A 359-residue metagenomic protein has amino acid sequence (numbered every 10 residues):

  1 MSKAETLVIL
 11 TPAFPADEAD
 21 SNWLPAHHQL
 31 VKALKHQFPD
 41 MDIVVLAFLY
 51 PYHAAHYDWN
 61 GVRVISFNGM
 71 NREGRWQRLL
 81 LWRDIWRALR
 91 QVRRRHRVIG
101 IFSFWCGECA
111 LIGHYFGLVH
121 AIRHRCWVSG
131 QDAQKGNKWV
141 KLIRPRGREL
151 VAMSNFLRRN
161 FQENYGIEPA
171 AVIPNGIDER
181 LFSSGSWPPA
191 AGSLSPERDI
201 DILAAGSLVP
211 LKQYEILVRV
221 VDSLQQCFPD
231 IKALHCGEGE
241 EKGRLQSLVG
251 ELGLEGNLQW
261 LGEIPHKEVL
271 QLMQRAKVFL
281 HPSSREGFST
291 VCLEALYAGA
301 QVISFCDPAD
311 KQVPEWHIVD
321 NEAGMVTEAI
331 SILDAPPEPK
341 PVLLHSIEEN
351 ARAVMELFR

Functional and structural regions predicted by a protein language model:
M1-Y52: N-terminal subdomain of nucleotide-sugar transferases
V8-L10, L194-K212, V218-V221, Q225 (+1 more regions): Conserved donor-binding/catalytic core segment of Leloir-type glycosyltransferases
H124-N155: A conserved, positively charged/aromatic
F156, G176: Carbohydrate-associated surface elements
W187, D334-R359: A charged, aromatic-enriched C-terminal amphipathic alpha-helix characteristic of glycosyltransferases across folds
Q246-I264: Nucleotide-activated donor-binding/catalytic signature segment of Leloir-type glycosyltransferases, i.e., the conserved
E263-I264, Q271-A276: Short alpha-helical donor nucleotide-sugar binding micro-motif in glycosyltransferases
S284: Aromatic "clamp/platform" in nucleotide-sugar-dependent glycosyltransferases that forms part of the donor/acceptor
